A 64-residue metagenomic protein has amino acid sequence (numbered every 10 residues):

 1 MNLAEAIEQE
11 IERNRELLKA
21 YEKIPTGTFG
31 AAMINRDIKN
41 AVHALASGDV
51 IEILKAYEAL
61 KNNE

Functional and structural regions predicted by a protein language model:
M1-A31: Amphipathic, heptad-repeat alpha-helical segments
L18, E58-E64: Short, charge-rich amphipathic alpha-helical segments embedded in non-transmembrane helical bundles/solenoids
L45-E52: Short helix-adjacent coil turns
